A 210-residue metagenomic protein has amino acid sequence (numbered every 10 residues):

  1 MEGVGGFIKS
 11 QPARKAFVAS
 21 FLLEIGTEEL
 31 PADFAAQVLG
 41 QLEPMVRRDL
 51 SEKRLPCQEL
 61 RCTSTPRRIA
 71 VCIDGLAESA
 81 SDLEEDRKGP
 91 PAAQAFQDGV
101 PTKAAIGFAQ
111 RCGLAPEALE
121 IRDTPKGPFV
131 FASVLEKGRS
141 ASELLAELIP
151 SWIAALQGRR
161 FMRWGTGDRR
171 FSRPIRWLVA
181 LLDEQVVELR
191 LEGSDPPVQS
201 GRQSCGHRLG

Functional and structural regions predicted by a protein language model:
M1-G3: Glycine-biased, low-complexity coil/linker segments
R14-G210: Long, basic N-terminal domains or extensions that often function in RNA/ssDNA interaction or organelle/cellular
